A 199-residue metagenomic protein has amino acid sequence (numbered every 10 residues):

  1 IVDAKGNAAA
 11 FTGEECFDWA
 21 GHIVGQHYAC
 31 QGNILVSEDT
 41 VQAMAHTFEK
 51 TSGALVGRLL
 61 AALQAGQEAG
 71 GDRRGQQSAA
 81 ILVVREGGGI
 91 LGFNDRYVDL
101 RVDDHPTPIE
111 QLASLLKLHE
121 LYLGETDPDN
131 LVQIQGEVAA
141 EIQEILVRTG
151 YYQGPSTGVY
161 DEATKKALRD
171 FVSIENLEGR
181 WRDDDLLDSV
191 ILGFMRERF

Functional and structural regions predicted by a protein language model:
I1-L131, G136: N-terminal nucleophile
N130-F199: Short acidic, glycine/serine/threonine-rich helix-capping segments at coil-helix boundaries
